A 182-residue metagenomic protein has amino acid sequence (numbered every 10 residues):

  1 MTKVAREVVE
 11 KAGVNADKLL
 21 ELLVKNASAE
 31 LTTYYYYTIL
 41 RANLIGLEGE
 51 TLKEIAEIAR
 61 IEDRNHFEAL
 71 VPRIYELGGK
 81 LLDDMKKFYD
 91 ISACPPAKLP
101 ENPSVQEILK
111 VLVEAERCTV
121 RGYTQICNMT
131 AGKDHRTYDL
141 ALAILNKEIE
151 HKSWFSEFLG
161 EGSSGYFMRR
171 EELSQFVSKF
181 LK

Functional and structural regions predicted by a protein language model:
M1-K182: Iron-associated oxidoreductase/ferritin-like identity signal
